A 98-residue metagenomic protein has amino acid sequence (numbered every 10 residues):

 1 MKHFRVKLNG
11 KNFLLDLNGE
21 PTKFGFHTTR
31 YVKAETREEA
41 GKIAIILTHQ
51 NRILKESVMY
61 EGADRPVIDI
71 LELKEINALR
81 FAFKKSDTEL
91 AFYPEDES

Functional and structural regions predicted by a protein language model:
M1-T29, K33-N51, K55-V67, L71-S98: Long, contiguous binding/interaction regions
